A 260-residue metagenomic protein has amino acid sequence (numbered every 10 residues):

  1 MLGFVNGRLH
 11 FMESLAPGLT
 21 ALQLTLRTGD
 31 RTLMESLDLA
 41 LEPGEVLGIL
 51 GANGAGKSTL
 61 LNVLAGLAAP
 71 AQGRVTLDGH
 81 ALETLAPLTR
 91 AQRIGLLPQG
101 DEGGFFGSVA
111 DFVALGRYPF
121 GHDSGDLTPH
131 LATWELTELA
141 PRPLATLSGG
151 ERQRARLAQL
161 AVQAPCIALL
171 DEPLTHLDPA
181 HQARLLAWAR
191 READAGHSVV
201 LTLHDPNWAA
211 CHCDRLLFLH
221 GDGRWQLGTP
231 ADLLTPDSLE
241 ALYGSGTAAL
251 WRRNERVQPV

Functional and structural regions predicted by a protein language model:
L50-A52: The feature captures the beta-strand-to-loop junction immediately N-terminal to the Walker
A65: Helix-to-loop junction immediately C-terminal to a conserved catalytic motif
G73-A81, R90: Conserved ABC transporter NBD signature motif
S124-A140: Conserved ABC ATPase "signature" region
P143-L147, E151: Conserved ABC ATPase signature
A168-E172: Catalytic Walker B motif of ABC-type/P-loop ATPase nucleotide-binding domains
L203-H204: H-loop/switch region of ABC-family ATPase nucleotide-binding domains
